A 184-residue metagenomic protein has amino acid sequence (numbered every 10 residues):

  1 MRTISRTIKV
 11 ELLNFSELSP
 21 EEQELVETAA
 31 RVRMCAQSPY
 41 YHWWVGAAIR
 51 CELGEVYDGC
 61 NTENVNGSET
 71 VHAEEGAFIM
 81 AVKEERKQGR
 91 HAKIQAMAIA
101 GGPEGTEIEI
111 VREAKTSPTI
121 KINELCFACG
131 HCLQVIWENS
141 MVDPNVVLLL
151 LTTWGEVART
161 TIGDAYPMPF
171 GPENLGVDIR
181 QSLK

Functional and structural regions predicted by a protein language model:
M1-S38, E85-K184: C-terminal binding/interaction regions
Y40-H42: Short solvent-exposed loop/turn micro-motifs enriched in small/polar/acidic residues
W44, Y57, A128: Short glycine/serine/threonine-biased micro-segments
W44-C51: Short beta-strand scaffold segments in enzyme catalytic cores
R50, E63, Q134: Short, electropositive, low-hydrophobicity segments enriched in small/polar residues
C51-E55, T152-W154: Short acidic-glycine loop/turn motifs at beta-strand connectors
E55-G101: Helix-adjacent hinge/juxtasegments
